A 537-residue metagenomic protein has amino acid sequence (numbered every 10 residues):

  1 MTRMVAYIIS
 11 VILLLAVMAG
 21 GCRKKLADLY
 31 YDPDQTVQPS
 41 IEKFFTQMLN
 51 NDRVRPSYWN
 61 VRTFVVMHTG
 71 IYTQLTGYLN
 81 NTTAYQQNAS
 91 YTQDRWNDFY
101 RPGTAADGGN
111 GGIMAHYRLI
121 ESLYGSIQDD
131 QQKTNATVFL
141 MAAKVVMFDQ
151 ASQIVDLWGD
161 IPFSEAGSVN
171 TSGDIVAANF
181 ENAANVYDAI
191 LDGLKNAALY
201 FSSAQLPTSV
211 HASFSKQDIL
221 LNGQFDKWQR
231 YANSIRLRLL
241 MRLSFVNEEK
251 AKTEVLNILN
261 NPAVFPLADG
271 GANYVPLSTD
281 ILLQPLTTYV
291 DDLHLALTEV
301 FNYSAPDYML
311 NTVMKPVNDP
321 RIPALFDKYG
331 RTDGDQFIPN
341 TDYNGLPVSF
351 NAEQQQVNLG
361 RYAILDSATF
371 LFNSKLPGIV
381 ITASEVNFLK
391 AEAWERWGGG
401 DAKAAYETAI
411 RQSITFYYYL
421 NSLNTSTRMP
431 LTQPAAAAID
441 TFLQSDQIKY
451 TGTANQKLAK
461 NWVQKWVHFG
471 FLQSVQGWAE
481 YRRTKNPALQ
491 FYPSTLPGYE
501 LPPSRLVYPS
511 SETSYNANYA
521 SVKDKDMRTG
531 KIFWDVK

Functional and structural regions predicted by a protein language model:
M1-Y31: Bacterial Sec-dependent N-terminal signal peptides
C22-N80, G111, G125-D130, L489-K537: Membrane-proximal, proline-rich intrinsically disordered regions
L79-S164, S168-A204, T208, N373-G378: Conserved, well-structured interaction surfaces
D188-G270: Internal, well-ordered domain-core segments that constitute the primary functional module of diverse proteins
D218, A251-K390, E395-Q464, H468 (+1 more regions): Hydrophobic-face positions in mid-chain alpha helices that act as interaction patches
